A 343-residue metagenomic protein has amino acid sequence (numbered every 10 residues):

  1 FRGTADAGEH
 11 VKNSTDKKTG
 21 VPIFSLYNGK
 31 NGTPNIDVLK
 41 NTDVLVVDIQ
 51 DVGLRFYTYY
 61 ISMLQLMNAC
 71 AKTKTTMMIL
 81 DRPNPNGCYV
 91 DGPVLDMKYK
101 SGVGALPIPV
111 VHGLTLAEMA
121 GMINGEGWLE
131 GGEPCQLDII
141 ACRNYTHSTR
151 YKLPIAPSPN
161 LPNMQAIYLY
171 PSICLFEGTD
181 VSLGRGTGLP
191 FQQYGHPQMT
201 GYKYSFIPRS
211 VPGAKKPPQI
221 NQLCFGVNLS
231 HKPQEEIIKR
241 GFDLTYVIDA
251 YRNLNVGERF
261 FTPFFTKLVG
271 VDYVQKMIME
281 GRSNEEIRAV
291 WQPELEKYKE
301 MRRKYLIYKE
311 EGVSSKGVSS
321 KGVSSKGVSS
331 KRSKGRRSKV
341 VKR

Functional and structural regions predicted by a protein language model:
A7, M78-K100: Glycine-rich, charge-decorated loop segments at or immediately adjacent to ligand/cofactor-binding or catalytic sites
K12-N41, L54: Glycine-rich oxoanion-binding loops at beta->alpha junctions
D51-M63: Glycine/threonine-rich flexible loop motifs
K72-T76: A short helix->loop->beta-strand "cap" motif at the edges of active sites that frequently abuts
Y99-I173: Conserved anion/nucleotide-ligand pocket segment
R143-I220: Glycine-rich, aromatic-lined ligand/substrate-binding cores of catalytic and carbohydrate-binding domains
P190, Y194-Q292, E296: Conserved functional hotspot residues or short segments at active or partner-binding sites across diverse domains
S314-S333: Long, intrinsically disordered low-complexity tandem-repeat segments
